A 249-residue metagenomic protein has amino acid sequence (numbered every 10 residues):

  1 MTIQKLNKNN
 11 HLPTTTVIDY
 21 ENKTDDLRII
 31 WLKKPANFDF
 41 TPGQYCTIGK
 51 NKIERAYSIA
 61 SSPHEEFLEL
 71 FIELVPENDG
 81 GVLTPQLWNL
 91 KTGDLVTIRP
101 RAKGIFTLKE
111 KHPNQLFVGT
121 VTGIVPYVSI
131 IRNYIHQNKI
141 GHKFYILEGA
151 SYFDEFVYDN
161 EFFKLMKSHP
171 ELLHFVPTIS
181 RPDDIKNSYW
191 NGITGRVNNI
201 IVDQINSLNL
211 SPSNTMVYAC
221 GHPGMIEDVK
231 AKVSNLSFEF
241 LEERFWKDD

Functional and structural regions predicted by a protein language model:
M1-P35: Short N-terminal strand-loop motif that marks the start of NAD(P)H/FAD-dependent oxidoreductase cofactor-binding domains
T2-H11, L147, Y152-D249: Reductase modules of NAD(P)H-dependent flavoproteins
I18, I29-F117, N133, S180 (+1 more regions): FAD-binding FR-type
L108-K111, N138, N209-S211: Short, flexible hinge/linker loops that cap or flank conserved catalytic cores
N114-L116, Y145, M216: Structural motif
T120-V125: Ser/Thr-glycine-rich phosphate-binding loops at phosphate-binding pockets of nucleotides, nucleotide cofactors
P126-Q137: Histidine-anchored nucleotide/phosphate-binding helix
G141-H142, F238: A short helix->loop->beta-strand "cap" motif at the edges of active sites that frequently abuts
